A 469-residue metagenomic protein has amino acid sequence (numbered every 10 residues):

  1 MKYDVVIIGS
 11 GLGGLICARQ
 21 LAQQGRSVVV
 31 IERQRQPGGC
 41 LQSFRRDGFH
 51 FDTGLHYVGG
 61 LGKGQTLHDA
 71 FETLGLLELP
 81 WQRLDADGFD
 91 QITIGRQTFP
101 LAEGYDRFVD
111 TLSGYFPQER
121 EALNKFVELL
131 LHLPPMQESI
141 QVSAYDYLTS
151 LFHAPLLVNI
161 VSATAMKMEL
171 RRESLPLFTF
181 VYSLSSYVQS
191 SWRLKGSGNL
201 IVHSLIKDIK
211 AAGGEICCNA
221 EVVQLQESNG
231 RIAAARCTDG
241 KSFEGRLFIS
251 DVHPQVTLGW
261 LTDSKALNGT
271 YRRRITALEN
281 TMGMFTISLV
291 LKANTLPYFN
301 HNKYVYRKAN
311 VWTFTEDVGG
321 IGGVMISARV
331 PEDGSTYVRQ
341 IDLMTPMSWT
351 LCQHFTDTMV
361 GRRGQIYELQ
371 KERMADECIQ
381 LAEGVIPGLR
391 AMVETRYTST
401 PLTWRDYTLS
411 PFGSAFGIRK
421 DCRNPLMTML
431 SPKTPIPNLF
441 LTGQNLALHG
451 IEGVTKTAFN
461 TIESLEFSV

Functional and structural regions predicted by a protein language model:
M1-A122: N-terminal glycine-rich phosphate/pyrophosphate-binding loop and immediately adjacent elements
L55, Q444-E466: A conserved FAD-binding loop/helix module that cradles the flavin
Q91-V109, P134-Q137, K210-A211, E215-I216 (+1 more regions): Feature captures the FAD/FMN-dependent oxidoreductase FAD-binding
I94-P176: Rossmann-like flavin
A154, V158-M168, G384-L448: A glycine-rich dinucleotide-binding beta-alpha-beta segment and adjacent secondary-structure elements that constitute
V181-I232: Helical element adjacent to the flavin cofactor pocket in flavoenzyme catalytic cores
V223-T336: Mid-domain catalytic core of redox enzymes that form a hydrophobic substrate pocket/lid adjacent to a catalytic redox
K292-S399: C-terminal segments that line or cap access tunnels to active or ligand-binding sites in enzymes and enzyme-associated
